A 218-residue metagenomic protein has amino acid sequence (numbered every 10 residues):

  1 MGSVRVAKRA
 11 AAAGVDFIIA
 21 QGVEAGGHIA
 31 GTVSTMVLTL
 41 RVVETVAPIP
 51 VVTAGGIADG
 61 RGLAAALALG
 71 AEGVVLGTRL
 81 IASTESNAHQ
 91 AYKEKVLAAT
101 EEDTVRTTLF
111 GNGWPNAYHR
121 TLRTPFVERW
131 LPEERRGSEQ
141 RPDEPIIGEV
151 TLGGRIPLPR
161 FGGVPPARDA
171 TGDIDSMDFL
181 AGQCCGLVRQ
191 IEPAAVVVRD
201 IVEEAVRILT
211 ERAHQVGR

Functional and structural regions predicted by a protein language model:
M1, I19-A20, T53, V74-L76: General beta-strand structural signal in soluble alpha/beta enzymes
M1-G31, V37: Glycine/proline-rich, positively charged, aromatic-decorated active-site loop/lid region on the catalytic face
A25-H28, V33, V37-V52, A58-R218: Conserved active-site-proximal phosphate/metal-binding subdomains
